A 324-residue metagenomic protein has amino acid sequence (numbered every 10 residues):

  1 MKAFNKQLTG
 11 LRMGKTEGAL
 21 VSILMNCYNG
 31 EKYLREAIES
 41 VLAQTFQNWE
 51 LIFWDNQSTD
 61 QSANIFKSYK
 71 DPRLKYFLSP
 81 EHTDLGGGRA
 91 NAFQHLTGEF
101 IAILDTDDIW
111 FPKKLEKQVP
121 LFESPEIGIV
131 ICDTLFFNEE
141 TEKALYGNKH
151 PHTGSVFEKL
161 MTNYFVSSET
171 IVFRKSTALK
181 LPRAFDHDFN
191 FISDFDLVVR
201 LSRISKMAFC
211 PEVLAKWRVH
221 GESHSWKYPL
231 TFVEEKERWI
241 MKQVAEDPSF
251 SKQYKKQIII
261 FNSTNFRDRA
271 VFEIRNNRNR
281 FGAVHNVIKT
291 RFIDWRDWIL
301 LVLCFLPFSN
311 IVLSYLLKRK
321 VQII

Functional and structural regions predicted by a protein language model:
M1-L42: N-proximal low-complexity "stem/linker" segments adjacent to membrane-targeting elements
K2-L11, K15, P182-R183, D196 (+1 more regions): C-terminal subregions of glycosyltransferases and related glycan-biosynthesis enzymes
G18-V21, L42-F53, Q61, P72-K75: Short loop->beta transition adjacent to catalytic acidic/histidine clusters or analogous donor-positioning motifs
S40, Q47, D55-N64, E81 (+1 more regions): A conserved acidic beta->alpha catalytic loop
S79-L96, K117: Glycine-rich, basic loop-to-helix element that forms the pyrophosphate-binding segment of sugar-nucleotide handling
Q94, H150-K236: Conserved nucleotide-sugar donor-binding catalytic segment
I101: Short aromatic/hydrophobic "clamp" motif used to bind/position activated sugar donors
K113-L145: Conserved donor NDP-sugar-binding/catalytic core segment of glycosyltransferases
